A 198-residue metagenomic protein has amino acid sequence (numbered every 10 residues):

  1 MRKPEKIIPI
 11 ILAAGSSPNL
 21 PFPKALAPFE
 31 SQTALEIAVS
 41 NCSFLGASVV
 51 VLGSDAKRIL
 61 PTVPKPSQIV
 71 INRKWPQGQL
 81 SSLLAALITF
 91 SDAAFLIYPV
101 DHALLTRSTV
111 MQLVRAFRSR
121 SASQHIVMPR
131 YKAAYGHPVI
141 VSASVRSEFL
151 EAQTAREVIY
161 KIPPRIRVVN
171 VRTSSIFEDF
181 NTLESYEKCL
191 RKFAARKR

Functional and structural regions predicted by a protein language model:
M1-F22: N-terminal nucleotide-binding beta1-loop-alpha1 segment
R2-E5, S147-R198: Conserved alpha/beta core of the MobA/IspD/sugar-nucleotide pyrophosphorylase nucleotidyltransferase superfamily
A13, L52-S54, P99, M128: Short beta-strand/turn micro-motifs composed of small residues that flank or help shape donor/cofactor-binding pockets
A13-P18, L26-E30, D101: Active-site beta-to-alpha loop of glycosyltransferases that engages the nucleotide-sugar donor
P21-C42: Short, well-formed alpha-helical segments that are part of the catalytic scaffolds of diverse glycosyltransferases
L35-I97, R107-S108: Conserved N-terminal catalytic core of the sugar/cofactor nucleotidyltransferase
P76-A143, S147-E148: Conserved beta-loop-beta/alpha segment of the NTase-like Rossmann-fold superfamily that binds/positions NTPs
